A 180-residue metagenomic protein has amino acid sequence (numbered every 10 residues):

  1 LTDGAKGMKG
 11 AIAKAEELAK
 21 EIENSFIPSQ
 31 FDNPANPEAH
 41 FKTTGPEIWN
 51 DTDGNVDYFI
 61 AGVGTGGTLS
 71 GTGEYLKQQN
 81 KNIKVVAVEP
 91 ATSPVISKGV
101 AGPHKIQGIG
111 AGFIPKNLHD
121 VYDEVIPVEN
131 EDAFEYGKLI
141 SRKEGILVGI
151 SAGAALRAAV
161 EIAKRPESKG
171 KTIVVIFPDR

Functional and structural regions predicted by a protein language model:
L1-K14, L18: A glycine-rich helix N-cap at a beta->alpha junction
A11-A13, I22-N24, Q78-I150: Active-site/ligand-binding loops adjacent to catalytic centers
S25-V63, L118, E131-I146: Active-site/ligand-binding-proximal alpha/beta "capping" segment
F26-P28, I60, V86, I126 (+1 more regions): Hydrophobic/aromatic beta-strand patches that form the interior of the parallel beta-sheet core in alpha/beta enzyme
D32-A35, G64-G67, E89-P94, V100-A101 (+3 more regions): Glycine-rich beta-alpha junction loops
G62-G73, S151-A159: Short glycine/serine/threonine-rich phosphate/pyrophosphate-binding segments that cradle anionic phosphate groups
G73-N80, A163: Surface-exposed amphipathic alpha-helices with a cationic face
G112, R157-R180: Phosphate-binding loop/pocket of nucleotide- and phosphate-handling active sites
